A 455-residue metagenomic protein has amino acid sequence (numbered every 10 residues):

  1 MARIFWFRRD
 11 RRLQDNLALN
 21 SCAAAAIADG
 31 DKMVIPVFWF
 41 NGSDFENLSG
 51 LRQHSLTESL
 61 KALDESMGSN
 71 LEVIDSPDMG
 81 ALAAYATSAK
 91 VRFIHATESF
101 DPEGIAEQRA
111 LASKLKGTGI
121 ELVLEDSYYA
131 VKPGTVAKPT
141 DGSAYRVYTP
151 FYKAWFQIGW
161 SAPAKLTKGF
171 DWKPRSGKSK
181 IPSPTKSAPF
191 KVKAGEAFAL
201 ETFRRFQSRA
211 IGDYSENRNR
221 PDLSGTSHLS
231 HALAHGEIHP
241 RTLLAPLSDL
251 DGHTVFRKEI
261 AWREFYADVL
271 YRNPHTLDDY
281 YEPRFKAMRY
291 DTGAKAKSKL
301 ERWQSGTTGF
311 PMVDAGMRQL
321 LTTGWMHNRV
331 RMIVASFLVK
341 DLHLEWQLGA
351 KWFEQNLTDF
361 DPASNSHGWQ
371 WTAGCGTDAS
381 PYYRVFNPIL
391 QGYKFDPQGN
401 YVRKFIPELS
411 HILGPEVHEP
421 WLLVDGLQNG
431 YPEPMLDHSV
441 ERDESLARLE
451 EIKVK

Functional and structural regions predicted by a protein language model:
M1-P163, G252, R318, S364 (+2 more regions): Trp/Phe/Arg-rich N-terminal binding region typifying the photolyase-homology
W6, G50-L51, E98-S99, S215-E216 (+3 more regions): Short, contiguous strand/loop micro-motifs
W6, N47, L300, N429-P432: Short coil/turn segments at secondary-structure junctions
R9, R109, E264, V330-M332 (+1 more regions): Hydrophobic alpha-helical segments, especially transmembrane helices and their immediate juxtamembrane helical caps
L56, E196, G306-G309: Generic alpha-helical segment signature
D78-K90, K114-L124, G169-P182, G376-P381 (+1 more regions): Short secondary-structure transition/capping segments
I120, D141-M288, F395-D396, N400-K455: Glycine/tryptophan-enriched, flexible segments
S224-L247, D251-E408: Active-site-proximal binding-pocket segments
